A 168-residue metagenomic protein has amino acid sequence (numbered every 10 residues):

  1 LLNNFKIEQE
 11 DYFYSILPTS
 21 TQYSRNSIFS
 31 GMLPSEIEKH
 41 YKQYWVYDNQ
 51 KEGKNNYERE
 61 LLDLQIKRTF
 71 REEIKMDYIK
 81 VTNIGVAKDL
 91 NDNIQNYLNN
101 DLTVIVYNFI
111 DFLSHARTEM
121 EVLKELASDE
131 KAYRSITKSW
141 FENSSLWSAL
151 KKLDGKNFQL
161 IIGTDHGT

Functional and structural regions predicted by a protein language model:
L1-T168: Feature captures the catalytic ectodomains and active-site-proximal regions of enzymes that hydrolyze or transfer
